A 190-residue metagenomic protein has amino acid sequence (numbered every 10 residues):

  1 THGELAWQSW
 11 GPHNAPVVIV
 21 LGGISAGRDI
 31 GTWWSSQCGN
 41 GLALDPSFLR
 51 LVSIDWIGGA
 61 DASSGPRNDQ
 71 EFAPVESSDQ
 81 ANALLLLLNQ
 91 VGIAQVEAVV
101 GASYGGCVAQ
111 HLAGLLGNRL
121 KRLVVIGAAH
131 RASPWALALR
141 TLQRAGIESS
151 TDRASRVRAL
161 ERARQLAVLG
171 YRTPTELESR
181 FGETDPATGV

Functional and structural regions predicted by a protein language model:
T1-S9: N-terminal cap/lid segment of alpha/beta-hydrolase-fold proteins
Q8-P66: N-terminal cap/lid subdomain of alpha/beta-hydrolase-fold enzymes
W33-S35, G65-Q70, A102, I126: "Short basic amphipathic alpha-helical interaction patches in structured regions
S36, W56, L86-Q90, H111: Residue-level signal for well-ordered alpha-helical scaffold segments within enzymatic catalytic domains
R67-D79: Catalytic nucleophile-loop/oxyanion-hole region of alpha/beta-hydrolase and closely related hydrolase-like folds
S78-E97: Conserved acidic catalytic loop of the alpha/beta-hydrolase fold
Q95-A136: Conserved hydrolase catalytic core segment
R119, V125-V190: Alpha/beta-hydrolase-fold enzymes
